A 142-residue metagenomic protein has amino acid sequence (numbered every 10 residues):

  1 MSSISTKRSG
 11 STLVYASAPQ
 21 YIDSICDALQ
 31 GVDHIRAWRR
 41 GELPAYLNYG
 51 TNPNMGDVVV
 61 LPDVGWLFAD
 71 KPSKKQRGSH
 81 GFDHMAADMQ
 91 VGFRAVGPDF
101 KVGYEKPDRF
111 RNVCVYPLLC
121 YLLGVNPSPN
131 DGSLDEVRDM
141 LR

Functional and structural regions predicted by a protein language model:
S3-Y121: Active-site neighborhoods of enzymes that stabilize oxyanions during catalysis
C114-R142: …; additionally, a secondary subgroup of soluble metalloenzymes is captured
